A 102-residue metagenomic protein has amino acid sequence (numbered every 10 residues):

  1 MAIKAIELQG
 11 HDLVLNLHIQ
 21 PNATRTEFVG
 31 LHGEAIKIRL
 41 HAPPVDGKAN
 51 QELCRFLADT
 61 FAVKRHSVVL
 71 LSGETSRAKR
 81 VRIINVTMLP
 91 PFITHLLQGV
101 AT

Functional and structural regions predicted by a protein language model:
M1-C54, V69-T75, R80-T102: Contiguous, often N-terminal, cationic amphipathic patches that form binding interfaces
R65-S67: Short acidic capping loops at alpha-helix termini that bridge into adjacent secondary structure
